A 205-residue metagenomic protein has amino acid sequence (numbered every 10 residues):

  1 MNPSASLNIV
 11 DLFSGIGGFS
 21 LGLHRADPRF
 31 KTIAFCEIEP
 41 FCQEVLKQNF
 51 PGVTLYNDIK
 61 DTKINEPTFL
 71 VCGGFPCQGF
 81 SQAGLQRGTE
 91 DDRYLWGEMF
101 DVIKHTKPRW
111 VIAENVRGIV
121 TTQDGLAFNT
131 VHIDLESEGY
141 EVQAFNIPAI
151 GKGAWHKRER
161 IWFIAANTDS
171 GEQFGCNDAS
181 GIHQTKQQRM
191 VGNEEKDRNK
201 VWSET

Functional and structural regions predicted by a protein language model:
M1-S4: A short, basic/flexible loop-to-alpha-helix module at the beginning of a structural domain
N8-V10: Conserved beta-strand elements of the Class I
L12-G17: Class I SAM-dependent methyltransferase "Motif I" SAM/SAH-binding loop
G22-K31, N49: A short, Lys/Arg-enriched amphipathic alpha-helix followed by its capping loop at the start of a domain
T32-E37: Conserved SAM-binding motif I beta-strand of class I
P40-E44: Short alpha-helix immediately C-terminal to the canonical SAM-binding loop
G52-D58: Conserved SAM-binding strand-loop segment of SAM-dependent methyltransferases
D61-T68, F75-T205: Class I S-adenosyl-L-methionine
